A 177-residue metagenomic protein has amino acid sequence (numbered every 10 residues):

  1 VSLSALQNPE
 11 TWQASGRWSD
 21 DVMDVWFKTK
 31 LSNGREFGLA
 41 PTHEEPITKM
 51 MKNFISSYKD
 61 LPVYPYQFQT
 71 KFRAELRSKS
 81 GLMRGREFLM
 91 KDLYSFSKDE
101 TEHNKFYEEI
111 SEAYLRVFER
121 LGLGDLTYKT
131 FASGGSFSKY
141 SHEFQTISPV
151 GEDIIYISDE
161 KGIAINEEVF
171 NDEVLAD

Functional and structural regions predicted by a protein language model:
V1-D177: TRNA-recognition modules of translation machinery and tRNA-sensing kinases, especially anticodon-binding
